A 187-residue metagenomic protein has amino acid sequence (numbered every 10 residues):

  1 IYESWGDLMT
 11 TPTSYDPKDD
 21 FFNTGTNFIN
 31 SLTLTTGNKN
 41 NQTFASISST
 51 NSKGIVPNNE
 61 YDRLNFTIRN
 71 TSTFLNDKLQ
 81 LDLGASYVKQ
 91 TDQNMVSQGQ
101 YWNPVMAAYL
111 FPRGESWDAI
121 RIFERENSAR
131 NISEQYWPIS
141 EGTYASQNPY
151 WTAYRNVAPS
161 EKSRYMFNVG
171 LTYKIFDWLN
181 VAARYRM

Functional and structural regions predicted by a protein language model:
I1-T13, I55-N59, N65-M166, A182-M187: Surface-exposed loop/interface segments of Gram-negative outer-membrane beta-barrel transport/assembly proteins
Y15-G25: Periplasmic N-terminal accessory/gating domains of Gram-negative outer-membrane beta-barrel systems
K18-D19, K53, I120, F176: Generic secondary-structure boundary/loop-capping signal
F21, I29-N51, I55, T67-T73 (+1 more regions): Predominantly transmembrane beta-strands of Gram-negative outer membrane beta-barrel pores used for transport
N23-N41, S48-S49, P149-R186: Outer-membrane beta-barrel transmembrane strands
F44, Y61, Y87, G170-Y173: Aromatic side chains
